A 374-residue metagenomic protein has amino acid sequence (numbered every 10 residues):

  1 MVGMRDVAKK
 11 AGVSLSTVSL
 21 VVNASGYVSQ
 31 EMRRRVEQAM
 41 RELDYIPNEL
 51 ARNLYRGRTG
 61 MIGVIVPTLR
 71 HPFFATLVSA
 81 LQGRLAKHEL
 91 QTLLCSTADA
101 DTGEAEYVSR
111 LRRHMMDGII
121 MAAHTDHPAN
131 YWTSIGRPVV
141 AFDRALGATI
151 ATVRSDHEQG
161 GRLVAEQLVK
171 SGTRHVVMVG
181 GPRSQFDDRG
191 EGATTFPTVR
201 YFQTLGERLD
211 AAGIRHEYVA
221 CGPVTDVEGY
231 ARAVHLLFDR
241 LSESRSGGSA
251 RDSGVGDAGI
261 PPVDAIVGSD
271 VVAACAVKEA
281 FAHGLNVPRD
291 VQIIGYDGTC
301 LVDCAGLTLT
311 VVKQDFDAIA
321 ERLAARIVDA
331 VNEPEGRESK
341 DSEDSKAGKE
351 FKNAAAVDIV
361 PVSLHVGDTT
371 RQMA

Functional and structural regions predicted by a protein language model:
M1-G60, A374: N-terminal helix-turn-helix DNA-binding module of bacterial transcription factors
V2, M61-K170, I260, A374: Alpha-helical recognition/docking segments in bacterial nutrient-uptake and carbohydrate-utilization systems
L15-L20, Y55-T68, H175-E191: Short beta-strand segments enriched in small/hydrophobic residues
P67-T76, C95-T102, V153-L163, V179-D210 (+4 more regions): Hinge/beta->alpha junction and helix N-cap segments in small-molecule ligand-binding domains
G103-M115, G229-G248, D252-I260: Short, well-structured alpha-helical segments in soluble
H175, H216-E217, V287-Q292: Short acidic capping loops at alpha-helix termini that bridge into adjacent secondary structure
F238-G247, G254-A374: Flexible loop/turn connectors
